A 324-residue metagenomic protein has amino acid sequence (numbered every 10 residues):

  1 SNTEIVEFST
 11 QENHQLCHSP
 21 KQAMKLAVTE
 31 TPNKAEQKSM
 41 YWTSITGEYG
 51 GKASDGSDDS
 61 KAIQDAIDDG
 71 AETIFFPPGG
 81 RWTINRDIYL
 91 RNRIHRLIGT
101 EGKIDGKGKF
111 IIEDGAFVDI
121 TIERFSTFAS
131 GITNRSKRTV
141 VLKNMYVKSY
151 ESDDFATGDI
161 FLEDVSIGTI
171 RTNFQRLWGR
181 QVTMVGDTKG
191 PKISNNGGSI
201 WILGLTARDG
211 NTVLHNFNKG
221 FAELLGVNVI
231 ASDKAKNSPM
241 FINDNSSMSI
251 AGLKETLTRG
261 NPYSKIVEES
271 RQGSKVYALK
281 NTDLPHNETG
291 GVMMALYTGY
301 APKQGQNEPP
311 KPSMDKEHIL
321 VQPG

Functional and structural regions predicted by a protein language model:
S1-F75, R81-K143, G158-F161, Q175-W178 (+3 more regions): Extracellular "leader-to-stem" segments immediately downstream of a signal peptide or signal-anchor in secreted/lumenal
I63-D65, I84-D87, T188-K192, G210-L214: Generic recognition of flexible, low-complexity loop/linker segments
G99-E101, F117-F128, K137-S149, F155-D209 (+2 more regions): Right-handed parallel beta-helix
N216-K219, M240-I242: A structural signal for leucine-rich repeat
K234-M240: A short, acidic, amphipathic alpha-helical segment used as a generic capping/interface helix at domain edges
